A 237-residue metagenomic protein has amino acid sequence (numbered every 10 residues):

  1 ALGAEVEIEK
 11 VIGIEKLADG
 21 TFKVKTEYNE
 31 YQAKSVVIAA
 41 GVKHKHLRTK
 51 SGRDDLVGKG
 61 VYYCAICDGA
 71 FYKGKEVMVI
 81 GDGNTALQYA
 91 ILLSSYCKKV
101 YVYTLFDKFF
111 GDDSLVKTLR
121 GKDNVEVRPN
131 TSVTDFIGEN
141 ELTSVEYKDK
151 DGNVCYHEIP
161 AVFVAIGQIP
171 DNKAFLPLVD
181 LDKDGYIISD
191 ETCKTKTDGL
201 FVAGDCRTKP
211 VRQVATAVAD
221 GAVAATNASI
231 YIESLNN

Functional and structural regions predicted by a protein language model:
A1, E5-K25, E30-A33, S95-D190 (+1 more regions): A Rossmann-like FAD-binding core segment of flavoenzymes
S35, V42: Conserved acidic
I38-A39, V79, V164-A165: Redox-cofactor binding/interface segments in oxidoreductases and associated redox assembly factors
K43, T49, D54-F71, I166-T216 (+2 more regions): FAD-site-proximal beta/loop scaffold in flavoenzymes
G60, K75-E76, K99: Residues that mark the start of a beta-strand
G81-G83: Glycine-rich Rossmann-fold phosphate-binding loop(s) that bind the pyrophosphate of adenine dinucleotide cofactors
A86: N-terminal Rossmann-fold NAD(P) dinucleotide-binding loop
A90-I91: Generic hydrophobic/aromatic pocket-lining and core-packing "Φ" positions
